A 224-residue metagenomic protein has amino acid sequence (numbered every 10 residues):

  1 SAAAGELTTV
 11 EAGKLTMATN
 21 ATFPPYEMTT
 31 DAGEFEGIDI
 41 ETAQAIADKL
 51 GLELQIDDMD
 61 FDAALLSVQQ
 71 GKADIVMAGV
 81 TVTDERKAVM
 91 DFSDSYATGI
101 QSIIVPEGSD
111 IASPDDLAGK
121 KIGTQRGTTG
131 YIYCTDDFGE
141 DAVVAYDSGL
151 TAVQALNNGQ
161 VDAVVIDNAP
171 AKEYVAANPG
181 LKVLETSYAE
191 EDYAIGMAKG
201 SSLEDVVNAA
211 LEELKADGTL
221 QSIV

Functional and structural regions predicted by a protein language model:
A2-G5, T129-Y146, K182-S187, A209-V224: Ligand-binding clefts/hinges and TM-proximal coupling segments of bilobed small-molecule sensing domains
A4-G79: Extracytoplasmic small-molecule ligand-binding "clamshell" domains of the periplasmic binding protein/Venus flytrap
L15-T19, P114-G127, A142: Short loop->beta-strand "edge-of-pocket" segments that line small-molecule binding or catalytic clefts across diverse
A21, A97-V105, N168, K172-E212: Periplasmic-binding protein-like
I40, I56-S67, S109, R126-T129 (+2 more regions): Short helix-initiation/N-cap motifs at beta->coil->alpha
I40-K49, K121, T128, A194-V224: Extended ligand-binding regions for polar small-molecule ligands
Q44, E53-D116, K182: Acidic, polar ligand-binding/catalytic clefts
V80-A88, Y133-T135, N157, V161-A189: A ligand-binding cleft/hinge motif common to bilobed small-molecule-binding domains
